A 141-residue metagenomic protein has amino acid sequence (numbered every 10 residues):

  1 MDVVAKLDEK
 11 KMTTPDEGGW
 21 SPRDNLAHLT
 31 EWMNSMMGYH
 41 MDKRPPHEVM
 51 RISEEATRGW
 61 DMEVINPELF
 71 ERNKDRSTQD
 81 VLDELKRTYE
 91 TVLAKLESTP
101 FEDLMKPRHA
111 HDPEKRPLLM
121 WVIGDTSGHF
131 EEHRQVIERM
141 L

Functional and structural regions predicted by a protein language model:
M1-A5, M33-M41, K86-P100, E131-R134 (+1 more regions): Structural signal for well-ordered, non-membrane alpha-helices
M1-S21: Long, hydrophobic N-terminal alpha-helical segment
D8, K86, K115-R116: Short hydrophobic/aromatic segments of transmembrane alpha-helices and their interfaces
T14-P15, F70, V81, V122: Generic anion/oxyanion-binding catalytic loop in active/binding sites
P15-V64, L104-L141: Short, contiguous alpha-helical
R58-L104: Acidic/histidine-rich alpha-helical segments that form the ligand environment of transition-metal centers
